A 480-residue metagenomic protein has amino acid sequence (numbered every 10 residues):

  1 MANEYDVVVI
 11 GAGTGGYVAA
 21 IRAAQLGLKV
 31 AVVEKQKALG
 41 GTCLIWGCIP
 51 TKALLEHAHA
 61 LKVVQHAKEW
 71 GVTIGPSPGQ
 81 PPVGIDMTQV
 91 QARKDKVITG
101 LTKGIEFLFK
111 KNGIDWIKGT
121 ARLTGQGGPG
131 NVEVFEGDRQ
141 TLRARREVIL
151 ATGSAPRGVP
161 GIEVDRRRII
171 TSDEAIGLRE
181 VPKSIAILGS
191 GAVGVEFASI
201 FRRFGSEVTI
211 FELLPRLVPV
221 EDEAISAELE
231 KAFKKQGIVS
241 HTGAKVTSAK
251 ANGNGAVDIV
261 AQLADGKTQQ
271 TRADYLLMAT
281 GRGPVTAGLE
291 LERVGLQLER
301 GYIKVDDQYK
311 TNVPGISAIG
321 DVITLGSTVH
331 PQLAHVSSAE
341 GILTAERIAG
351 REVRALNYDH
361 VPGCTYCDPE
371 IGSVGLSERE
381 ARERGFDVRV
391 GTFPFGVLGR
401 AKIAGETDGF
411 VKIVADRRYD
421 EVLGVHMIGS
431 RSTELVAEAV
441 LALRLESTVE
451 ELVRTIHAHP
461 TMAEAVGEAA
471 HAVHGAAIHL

Functional and structural regions predicted by a protein language model:
A2-G13, V181-G191: Beta1/beta-strand and adjacent pyrophosphate-binding region of the FAD-binding site in flavoprotein oxidoreductases
A2-Y5, I21-V181, T209, L214-V218 (+4 more regions): Glycine-rich flavin
D6, L28-K29, K183-S184, G315 (+1 more regions): Residues that mark the start of a beta-strand
V8-I10, A121, L142-G153, L188 (+3 more regions): Short hydrophobic core segments
I10-A12, V18-Q36, I49, A53-A60 (+3 more regions): Flexible, glycine-rich terminal cap/loop adjacent to redox cofactors in electron-transfer oxidoreductases
G11-G16, R145, G153, G189-G194 (+4 more regions): Conserved phosphate-binding and hydrolysis motifs of nucleotide-dependent enzymes
C48, T152-E207, F211, V239 (+3 more regions): Glycine-rich dinucleotide-binding loop and its adjacent helix/turn
D165-P182, T271-I348, E434: FAD-site-proximal beta/loop scaffold in flavoenzymes
